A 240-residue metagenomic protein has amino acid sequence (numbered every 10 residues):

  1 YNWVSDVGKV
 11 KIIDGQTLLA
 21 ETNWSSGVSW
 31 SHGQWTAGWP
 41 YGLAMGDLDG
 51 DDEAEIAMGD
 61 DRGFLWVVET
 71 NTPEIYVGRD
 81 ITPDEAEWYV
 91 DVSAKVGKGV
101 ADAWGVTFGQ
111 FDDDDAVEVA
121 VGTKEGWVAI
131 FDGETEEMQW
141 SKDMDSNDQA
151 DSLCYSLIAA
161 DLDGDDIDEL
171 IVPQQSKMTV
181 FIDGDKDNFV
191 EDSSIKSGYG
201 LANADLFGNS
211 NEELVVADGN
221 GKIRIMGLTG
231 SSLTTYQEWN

Functional and structural regions predicted by a protein language model:
Y1, G50-G59, D113-V121, G164-P173 (+1 more regions): Acidic/hydrophobic-patterned starts of short beta strands in beta-sheet-rich repeat architectures
N2-V7: Short, solvent-exposed loop/turn segments at conserved positions within beta-propeller repeat blades
I12, V67, I130, V180-I182 (+1 more regions): Conserved blade-register residue in beta-propeller folds
G15-T17, T70-P73, G133-T135, D183-K186 (+1 more regions): Short loop/turn segments that connect beta-strands within beta-propeller blades
A20-V28, Y76-D91, M138-M144, V190-I195 (+1 more regions): Beta-propeller fold detector
S26-G42, Y89-G105, D145-L157, S193-A202 (+1 more regions): Repeat-based blade/solenoid architectures
Y41-L48, E55, D102-F111, Y155-L162 (+2 more regions): Beta-propeller blade termini
R62-L65, E125-V128, S176-M178, N220-K222: Loop/turn residues immediately N-terminal
